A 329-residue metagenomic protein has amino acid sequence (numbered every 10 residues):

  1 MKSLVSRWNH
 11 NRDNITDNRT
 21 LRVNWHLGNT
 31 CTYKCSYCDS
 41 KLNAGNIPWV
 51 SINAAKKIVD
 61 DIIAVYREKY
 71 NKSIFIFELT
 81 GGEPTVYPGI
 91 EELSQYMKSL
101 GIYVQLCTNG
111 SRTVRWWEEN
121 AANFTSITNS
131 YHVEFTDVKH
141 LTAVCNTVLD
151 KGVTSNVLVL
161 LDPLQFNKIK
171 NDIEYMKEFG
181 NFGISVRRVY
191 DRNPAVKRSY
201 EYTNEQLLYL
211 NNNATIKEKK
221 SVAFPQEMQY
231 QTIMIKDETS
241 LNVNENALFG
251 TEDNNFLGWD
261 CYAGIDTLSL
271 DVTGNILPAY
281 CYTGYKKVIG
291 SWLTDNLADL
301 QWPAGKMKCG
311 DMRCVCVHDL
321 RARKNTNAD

Functional and structural regions predicted by a protein language model:
M1-N24, K41, T273-D329: Flexible mid-to-C-terminal extensions adjoining Fe-S/redox cofactors in radical SAM and related proteins
L21-L27, E78-L79: Short, hydrophobic/glycine-enriched beta-strand segments
L27-K34: Cysteine-centered iron-sulfur cluster-binding motifs in ferredoxin-type domains/subunits of redox enzymes
K34, N46-I47, V86-P88, Q165-N167 (+2 more regions): Short catalytic/ligand-binding loop motif for oxyanion handling, primarily in non-cytosolic enzymes, centered on
C38-A44: Detector for the c-type heme attachment site
A44-S51, E78-L79, Y131: Glycine-rich phosphate-binding "P-loop"
K56-L79, Y87-S185: Radical SAM/AdoMet-radical enzyme domain recognition
S130-T267, V272: Radical SAM enzyme [4Fe-4S]-AdoMet core and its adjacent flexible, acidic and glycine-rich loops/tails across
